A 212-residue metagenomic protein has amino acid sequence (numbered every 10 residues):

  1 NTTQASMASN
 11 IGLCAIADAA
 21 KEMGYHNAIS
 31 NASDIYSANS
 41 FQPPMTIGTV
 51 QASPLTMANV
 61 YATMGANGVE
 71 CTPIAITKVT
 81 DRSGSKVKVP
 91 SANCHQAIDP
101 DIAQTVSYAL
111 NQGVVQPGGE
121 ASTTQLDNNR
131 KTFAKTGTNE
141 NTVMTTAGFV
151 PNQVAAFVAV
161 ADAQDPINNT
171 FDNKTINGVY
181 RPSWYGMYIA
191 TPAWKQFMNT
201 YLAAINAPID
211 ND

Functional and structural regions predicted by a protein language model:
N1-N27, A38-A66, Q112: Active-site-adjacent helix/loop patches that line small-molecule binding or acyl-intermediate pockets
A5, Q51-D212: A penicillin-recognizing enzyme superfamily signal
G12, G24-Y25, D34-I35, T175-N177 (+1 more regions): Glycine-centered secondary-structure boundary/capping sites
A20-A38, L126, A159, D165-D172: Active-site-adjacent bridging/hinge elements
H26-T46, W184-F197: Repeat-unit-sized solenoid/scaffold elements
